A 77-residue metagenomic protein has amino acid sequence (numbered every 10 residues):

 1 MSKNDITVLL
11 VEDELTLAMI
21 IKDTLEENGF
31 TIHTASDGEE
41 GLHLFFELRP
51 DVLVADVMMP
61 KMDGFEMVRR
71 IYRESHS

Functional and structural regions predicted by a protein language model:
M1-T7: Non-catalytic signal-transmission and effector/linker regions of two-component phosphorelay proteins
E12: Conserved acidic carboxylate
M19-E27: Charged docking surfaces used in two-component/phosphorelay signaling
N28, E74: Conserved dinucleotide-binding and phosphotransfer motif residues
T34-V52, R70: Acidic, metal-coordinating helix/loop segments flanking the phosphotransfer/catalytic sites of two-component signaling
D56: Active-site residues of response regulator receiver
M59: Receiver (REC) domain active-site loop signature in two-component systems and cognate sites in sensor histidine kinases
